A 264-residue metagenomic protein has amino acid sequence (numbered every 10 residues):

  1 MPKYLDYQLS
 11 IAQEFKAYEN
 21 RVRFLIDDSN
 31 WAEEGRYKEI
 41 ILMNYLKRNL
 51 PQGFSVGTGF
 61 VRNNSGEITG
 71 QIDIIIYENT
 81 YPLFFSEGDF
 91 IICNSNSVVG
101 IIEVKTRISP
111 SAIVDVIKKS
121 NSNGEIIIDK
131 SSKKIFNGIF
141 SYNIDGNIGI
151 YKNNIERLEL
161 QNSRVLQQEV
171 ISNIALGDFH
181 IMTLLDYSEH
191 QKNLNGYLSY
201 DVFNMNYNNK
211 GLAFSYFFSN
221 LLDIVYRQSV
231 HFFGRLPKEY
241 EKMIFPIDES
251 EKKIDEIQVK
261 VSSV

Functional and structural regions predicted by a protein language model:
M1-Q71, I76-V264: Intrinsically disordered, low-complexity Ser/Thr/Pro/Gly-rich regulatory segments
